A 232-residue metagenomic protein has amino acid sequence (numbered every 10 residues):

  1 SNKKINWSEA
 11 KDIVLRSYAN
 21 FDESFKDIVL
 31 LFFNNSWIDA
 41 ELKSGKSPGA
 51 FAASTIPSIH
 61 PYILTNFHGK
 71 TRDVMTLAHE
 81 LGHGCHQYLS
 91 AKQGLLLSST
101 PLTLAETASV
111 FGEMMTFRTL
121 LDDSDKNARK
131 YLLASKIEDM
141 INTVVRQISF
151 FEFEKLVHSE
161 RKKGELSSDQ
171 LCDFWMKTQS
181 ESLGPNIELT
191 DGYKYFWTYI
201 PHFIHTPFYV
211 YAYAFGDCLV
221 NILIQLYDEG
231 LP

Functional and structural regions predicted by a protein language model:
S1-P232: Cation-handling catalytic/transport regions enriched in His/Asp/Glu
